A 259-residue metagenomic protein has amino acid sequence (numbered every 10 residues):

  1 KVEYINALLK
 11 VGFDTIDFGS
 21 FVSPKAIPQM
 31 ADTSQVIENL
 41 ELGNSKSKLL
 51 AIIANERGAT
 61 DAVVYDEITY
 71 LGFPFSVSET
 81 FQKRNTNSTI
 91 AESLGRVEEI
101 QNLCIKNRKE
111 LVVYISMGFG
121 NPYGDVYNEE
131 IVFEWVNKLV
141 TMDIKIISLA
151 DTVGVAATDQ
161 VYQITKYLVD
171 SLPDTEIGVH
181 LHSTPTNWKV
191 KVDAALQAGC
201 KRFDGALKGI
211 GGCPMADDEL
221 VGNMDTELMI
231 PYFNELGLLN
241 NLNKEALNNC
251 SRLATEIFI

Functional and structural regions predicted by a protein language model:
K1-I259: Catalytic cores and adjacent flexible loops of soluble metabolic enzymes that perform enolate/carbanion chemistry on
